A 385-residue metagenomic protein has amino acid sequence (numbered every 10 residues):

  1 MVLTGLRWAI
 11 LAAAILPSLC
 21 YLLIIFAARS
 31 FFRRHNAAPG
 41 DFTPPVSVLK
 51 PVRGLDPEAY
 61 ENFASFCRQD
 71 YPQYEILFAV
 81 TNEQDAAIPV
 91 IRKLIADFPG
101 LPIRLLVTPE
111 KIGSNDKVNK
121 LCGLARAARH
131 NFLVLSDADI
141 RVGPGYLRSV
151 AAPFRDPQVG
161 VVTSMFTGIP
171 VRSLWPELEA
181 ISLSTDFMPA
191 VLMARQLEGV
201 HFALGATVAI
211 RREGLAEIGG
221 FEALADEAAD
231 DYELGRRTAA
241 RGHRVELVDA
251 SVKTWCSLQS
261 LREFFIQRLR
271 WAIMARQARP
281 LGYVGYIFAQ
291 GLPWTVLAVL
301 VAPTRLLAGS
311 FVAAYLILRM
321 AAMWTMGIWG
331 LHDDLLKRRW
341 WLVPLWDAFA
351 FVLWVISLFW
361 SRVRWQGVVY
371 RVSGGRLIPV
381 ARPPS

Functional and structural regions predicted by a protein language model:
M1-F42, E177-A180, M323: N-terminal membrane-anchoring/stem segments of glycan-assembly enzymes
A13-L16, F26-A27, G40, G285-R362: Membrane-embedded multi-pass helical conduit in multi-pass membrane proteins, especially envelope-biosynthetic
P44-S47, E75, E233: Cell-envelope/extracellular polymer assembly enzymes that use nucleotide-activated donors
F63-I112: Acidic donor-binding segment of Leloir-type glycosyltransferases
L121, L133: Short aromatic/hydrophobic "clamp" motif used to bind/position activated sugar donors
R129-N131, A203-I218: Conserved nucleotide-sugar donor-binding and metal-coordinating catalytic region shared by glycosyltransferases
D137-R141, F221: The conserved acidic donor/metal-binding loop of glycosyltransferases
F154-F187, E213-A216, F221-Y283, G375-I378: Catalytic donor/gating beta->alpha subdomain of glycosyltransferases that bind UDP-sugars
